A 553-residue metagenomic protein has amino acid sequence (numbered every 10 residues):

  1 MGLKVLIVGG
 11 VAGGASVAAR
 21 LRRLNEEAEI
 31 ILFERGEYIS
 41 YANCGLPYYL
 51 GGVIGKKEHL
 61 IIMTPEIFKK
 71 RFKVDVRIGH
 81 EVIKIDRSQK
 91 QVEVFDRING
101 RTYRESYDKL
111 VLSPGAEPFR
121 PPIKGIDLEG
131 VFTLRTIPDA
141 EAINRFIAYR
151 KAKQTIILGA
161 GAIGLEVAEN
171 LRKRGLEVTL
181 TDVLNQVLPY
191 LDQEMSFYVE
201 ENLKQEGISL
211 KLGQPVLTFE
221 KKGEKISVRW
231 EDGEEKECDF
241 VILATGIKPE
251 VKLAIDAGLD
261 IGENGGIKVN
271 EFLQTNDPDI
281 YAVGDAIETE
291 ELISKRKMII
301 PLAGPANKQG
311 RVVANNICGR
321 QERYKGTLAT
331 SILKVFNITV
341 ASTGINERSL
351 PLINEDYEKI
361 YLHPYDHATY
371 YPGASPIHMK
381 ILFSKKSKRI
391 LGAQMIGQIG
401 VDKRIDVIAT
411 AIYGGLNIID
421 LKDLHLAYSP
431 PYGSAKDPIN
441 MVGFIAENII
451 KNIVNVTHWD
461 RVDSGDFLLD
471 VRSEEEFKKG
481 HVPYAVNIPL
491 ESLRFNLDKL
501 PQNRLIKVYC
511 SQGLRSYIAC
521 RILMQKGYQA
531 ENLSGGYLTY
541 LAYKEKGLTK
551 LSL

Functional and structural regions predicted by a protein language model:
G2-L3, G9-G10, R23, A286-Q398 (+1 more regions): Mid-to-C-terminal Rossmann-like scaffold of FAD/NAD(P)H-dependent oxidoreductases
G2-R77, A168-L191, T330, K403-I412 (+1 more regions): Beta1-alpha1 glycine-rich phosphate/pyrophosphate-binding loop at the start of Rossmann-like nucleotide-binding domains
G14, G164-L165, S516: N-terminal Rossmann-fold NAD(P) dinucleotide-binding loop
E27-E29, R71, R77-I98, E105 (+2 more regions): A Rossmann-like FAD-binding core segment of flavoenzymes
I61, Q154-I156, A162-E220, L302-A306 (+3 more regions): Rossmann-like dinucleotide-binding cores of NAD(P)H-dependent redox enzymes
L112-R174, S209, V269-E271, V486-L490 (+2 more regions): Glycine-rich dinucleotide-binding loop and its adjacent helix/turn
D127-K151, S227-R229, E235-N315, V407 (+1 more regions): FAD-site-proximal beta/loop scaffold in flavoenzymes
I419-F467, E474-K507, S511-L553: Rhodanese-like catalytic fold shared by cysteine-dependent sulfurtransferases and DSP/PTP-type phosphatases
